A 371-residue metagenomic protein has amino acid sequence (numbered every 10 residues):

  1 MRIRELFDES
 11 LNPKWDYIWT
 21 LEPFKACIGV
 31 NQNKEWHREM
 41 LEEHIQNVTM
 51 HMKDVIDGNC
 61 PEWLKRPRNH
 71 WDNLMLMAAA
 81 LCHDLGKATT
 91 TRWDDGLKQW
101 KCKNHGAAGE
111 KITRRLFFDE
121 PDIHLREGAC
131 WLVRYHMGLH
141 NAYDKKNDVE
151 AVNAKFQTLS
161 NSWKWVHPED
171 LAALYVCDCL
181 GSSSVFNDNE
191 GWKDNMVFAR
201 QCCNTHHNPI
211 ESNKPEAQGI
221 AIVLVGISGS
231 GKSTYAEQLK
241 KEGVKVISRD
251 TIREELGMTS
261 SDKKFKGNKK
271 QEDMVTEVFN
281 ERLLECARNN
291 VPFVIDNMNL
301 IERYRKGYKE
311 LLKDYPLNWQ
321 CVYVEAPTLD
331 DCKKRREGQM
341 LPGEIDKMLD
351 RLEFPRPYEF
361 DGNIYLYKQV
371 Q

Functional and structural regions predicted by a protein language model:
M1-W93: Acidic/His-rich, divalent-metal-binding segments that scaffold phosphate/diphosphate chemistry
E62-S184: Divalent metal-dependent catalytic cores for phosphoryl transfer on phosphate-bearing substrates
V185-E216: N-terminal pre-Walker A segment at the start of P-loop NTPase domains
I227-S228: The conserved Walker
G231: Conserved glycine(s) of the Walker
T234-V291, D330-K333: Conserved substrate/cofactor phosphate-moiety recognition/catalytic segment in nucleotide-dependent phosphotransferases
Y315-K333: Conserved phosphate-donor/acceptor-positioning beta-strand/loop module used by diverse small-molecule
P327-Q371: Conserved GTP-binding G-domain of TRAFAC-class P-loop NTPases and closely related GTPase folds
